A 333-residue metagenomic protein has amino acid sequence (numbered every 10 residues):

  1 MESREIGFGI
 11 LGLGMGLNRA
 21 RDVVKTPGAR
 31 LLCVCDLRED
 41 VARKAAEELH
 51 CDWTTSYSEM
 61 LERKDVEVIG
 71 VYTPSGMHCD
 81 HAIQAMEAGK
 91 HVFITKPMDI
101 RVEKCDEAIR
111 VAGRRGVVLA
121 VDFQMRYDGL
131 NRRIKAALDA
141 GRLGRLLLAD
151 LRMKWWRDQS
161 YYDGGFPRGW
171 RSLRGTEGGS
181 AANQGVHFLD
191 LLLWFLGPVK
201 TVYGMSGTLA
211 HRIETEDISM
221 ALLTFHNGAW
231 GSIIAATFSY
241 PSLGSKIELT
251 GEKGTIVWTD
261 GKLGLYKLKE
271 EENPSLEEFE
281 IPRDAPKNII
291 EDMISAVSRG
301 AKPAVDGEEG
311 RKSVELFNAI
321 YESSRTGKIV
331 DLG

Functional and structural regions predicted by a protein language model:
M1-E2, V68-V71, H226, S295-G333: C-terminal helix-rich "cap/oligomerization" subdomain common to oxidoreductases
M1-E48: N-terminal Rossmann-like dinucleotide-binding module
H50-E59: Conserved SAM-binding strand-loop segment of SAM-dependent methyltransferases
T55, I94-T95, L119-V121, D150 (+2 more regions): Hydrophobic residues in well-ordered beta-strands that form the structural core
V68, P74-S75, C79-R126, G141: Beta-strand-loop-alpha-helix segment that lines the small-molecule cofactor/substrate pocket of alpha/beta enzymes
Q124, S245-K312, V330-G333: C-terminal glycine/acidic-rich active-site capping loop/insertion
M125-H211, G327: Predominantly a Rossmann-like dinucleotide-binding segment in NAD(P)-dependent oxidoreductases
N183, H187-K262, K287-K302: Contiguous beta-strand/loop segments that form the cofactor/metal-binding neighborhood of enzyme cores
